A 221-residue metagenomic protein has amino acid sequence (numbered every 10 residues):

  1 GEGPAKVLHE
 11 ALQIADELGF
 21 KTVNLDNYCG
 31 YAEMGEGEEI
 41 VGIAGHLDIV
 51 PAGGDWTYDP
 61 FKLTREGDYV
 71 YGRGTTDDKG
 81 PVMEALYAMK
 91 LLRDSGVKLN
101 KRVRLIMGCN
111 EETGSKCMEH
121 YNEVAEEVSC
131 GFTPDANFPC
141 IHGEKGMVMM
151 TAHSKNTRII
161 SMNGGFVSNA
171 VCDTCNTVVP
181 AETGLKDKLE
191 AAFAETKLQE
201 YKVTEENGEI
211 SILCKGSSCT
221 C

Functional and structural regions predicted by a protein language model:
G1-A44, V50-A52: N-terminal helical capping/dimerization or prosegment-like subdomains of hydrolases acting on amide or phosphate bonds
E10-L18, L91, K188-E200: Generic non-transmembrane alpha-helical segments
E17, I40-M107: Active-site metal-coordination/substrate-binding segment of hydrolases, especially metallo-dependent peptidases
E17-L25, R65, I159, L198-V203: Short secondary-structure junctions
N27-Y28, G45-L47, G67, T75 (+5 more regions): Fold-independent oxyanion-binding glycine-rich loops and adjacent beta-strand/coil segments at enzyme active sites
G30, V70, G208-I212: Hydrophobic residues embedded in beta-strands of well-ordered beta-sheets
D78-S154: Acidic/histidine-rich catalytic neighborhood of metal-dependent amide-processing enzymes
H142-T151, K155-N163, V167-C221: Acidic-enriched catalytic cores of C-N bond-cleaving enzymes acting on peptides and small amides
